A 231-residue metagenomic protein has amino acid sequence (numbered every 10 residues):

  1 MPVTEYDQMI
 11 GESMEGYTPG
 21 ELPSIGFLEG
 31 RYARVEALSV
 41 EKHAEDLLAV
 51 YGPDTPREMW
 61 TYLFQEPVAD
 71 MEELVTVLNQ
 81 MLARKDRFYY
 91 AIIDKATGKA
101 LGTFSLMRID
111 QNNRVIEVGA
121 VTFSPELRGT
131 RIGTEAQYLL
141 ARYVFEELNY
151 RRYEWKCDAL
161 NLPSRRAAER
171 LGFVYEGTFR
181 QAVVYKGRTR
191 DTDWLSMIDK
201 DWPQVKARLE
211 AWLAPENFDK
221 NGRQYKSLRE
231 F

Functional and structural regions predicted by a protein language model:
M1-T130, Y143, E147, R188-T192 (+2 more regions): GNAT-family acyltransferases
G133: Glycine-rich acyl-CoA binding loop
L140: Flexible ATP-lid and adjacent glycine-rich G1/G2 motifs of the Bergerat
E146-K156: Conserved GNAT acetyl-CoA-binding A-motif
W155-S164: Conserved beta-strand-loop-alpha-helix junction that forms the acyl-donor binding cleft
A167-A168, L195: Conserved active-site tyrosine of GNAT-family acetyltransferases
V174-R188: Conserved catalytic-core motifs of GNAT/GCN5-like acyltransferases
